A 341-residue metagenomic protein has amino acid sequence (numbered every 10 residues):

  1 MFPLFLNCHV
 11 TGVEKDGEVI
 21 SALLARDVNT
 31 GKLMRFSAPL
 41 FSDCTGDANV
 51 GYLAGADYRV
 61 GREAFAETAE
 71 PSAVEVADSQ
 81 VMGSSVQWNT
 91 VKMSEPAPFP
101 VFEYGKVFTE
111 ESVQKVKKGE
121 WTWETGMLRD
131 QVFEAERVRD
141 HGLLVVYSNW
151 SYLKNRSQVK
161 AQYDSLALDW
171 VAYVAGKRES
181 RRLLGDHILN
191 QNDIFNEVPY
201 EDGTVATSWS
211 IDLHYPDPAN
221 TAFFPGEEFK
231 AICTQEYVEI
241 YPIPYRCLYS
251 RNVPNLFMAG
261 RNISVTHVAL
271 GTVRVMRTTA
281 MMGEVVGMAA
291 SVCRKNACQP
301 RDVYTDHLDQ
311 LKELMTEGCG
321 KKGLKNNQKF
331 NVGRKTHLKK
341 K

Functional and structural regions predicted by a protein language model:
M1-P3: N-terminal Rossmann-like dinucleotide/flavin-binding domain of flavoprotein oxidoreductases that bind FAD/FMN
F5-N7, T11-G12, D16-A22, D27-K341: Flavin (FAD/FMN)-binding glycine-rich loop and adjacent Rossmann-like elements that form
